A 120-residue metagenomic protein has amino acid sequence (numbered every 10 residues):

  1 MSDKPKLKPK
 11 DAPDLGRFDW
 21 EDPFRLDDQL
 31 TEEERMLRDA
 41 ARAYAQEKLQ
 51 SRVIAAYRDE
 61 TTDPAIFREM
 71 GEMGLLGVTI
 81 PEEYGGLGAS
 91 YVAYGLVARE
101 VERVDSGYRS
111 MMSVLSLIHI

Functional and structural regions predicted by a protein language model:
M1-E33: Intrinsic disorder at enzyme termini
D27, Q46, V53, F67 (+1 more regions): A common structural microfeature
D28-K48: Mature N-terminal segment immediately following signal peptide/propeptide cleavage in secreted/periplasmic
M36, T61, A65, V92 (+1 more regions): Conserved active-site and cofactor/substrate-binding residues in soluble primary-metabolism enzymes
A41, A45-V53, V101-Y108: Structural signal for hydrophobic packing residues in well-ordered secondary-structure cores of soluble enzyme domains
S51-E72: Short secondary-structure junction/hinge motifs that connect adjacent elements
E72-I118: Internal helix-loop-helix
